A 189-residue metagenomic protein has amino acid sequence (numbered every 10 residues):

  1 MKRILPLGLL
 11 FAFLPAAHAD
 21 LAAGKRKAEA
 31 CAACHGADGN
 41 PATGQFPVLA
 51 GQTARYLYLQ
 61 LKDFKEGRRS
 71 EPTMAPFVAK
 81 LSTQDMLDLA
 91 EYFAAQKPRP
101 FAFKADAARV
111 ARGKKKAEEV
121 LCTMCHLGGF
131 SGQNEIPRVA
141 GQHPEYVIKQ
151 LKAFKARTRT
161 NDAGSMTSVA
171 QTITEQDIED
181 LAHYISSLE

Functional and structural regions predicted by a protein language model:
I4-F13: Sec-dependent N-terminal signal peptides
F13-L14, A19: N-terminal signal peptide c-region/cleavage motif recognized by signal peptidases
D20-D38, F101, A105-G128, H143: Sequence/structural segment immediately N-terminal to covalent heme-attachment motifs in c-type and related
H35, K65, H126, K155 (+1 more regions): Protein kinase-like catalytic domain
G39-R69, A75-L81, K114, E118 (+3 more regions): Gly/Gly-Pro-rich "capping" loops immediately C-terminal to redox-active cysteine motifs in periplasmic/lumenal
A79-F101, E145, Q150, Q171-E189: C-terminal capping alpha-helices of c-type cytochrome domains
